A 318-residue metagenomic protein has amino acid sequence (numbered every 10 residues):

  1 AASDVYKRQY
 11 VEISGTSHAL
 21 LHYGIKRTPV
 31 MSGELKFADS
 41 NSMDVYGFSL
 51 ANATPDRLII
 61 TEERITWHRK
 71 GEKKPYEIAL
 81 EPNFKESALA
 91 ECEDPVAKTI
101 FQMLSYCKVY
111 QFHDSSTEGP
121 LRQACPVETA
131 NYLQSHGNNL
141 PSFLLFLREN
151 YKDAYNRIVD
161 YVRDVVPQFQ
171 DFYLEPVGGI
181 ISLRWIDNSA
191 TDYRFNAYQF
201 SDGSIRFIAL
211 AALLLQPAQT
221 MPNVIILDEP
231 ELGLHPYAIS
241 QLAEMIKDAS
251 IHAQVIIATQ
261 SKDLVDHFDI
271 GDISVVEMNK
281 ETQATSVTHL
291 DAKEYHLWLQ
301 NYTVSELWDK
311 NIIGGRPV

Functional and structural regions predicted by a protein language model:
A1-S17, H136, F207-L213, A258-S261: Phosphate-binding glycine-rich loops of NTP-binding sites
S3-P55: Conserved P-loop NTP-binding catalytic core
L35-N41, W67-R69, W185-S189, K280: Short acidic, glycine-rich loop/turn motifs
S40-V165, Q170-Y173: Electropositive, glycine-dotted interaction segments that contact anionic polymers or phosphate-rich ligands
D160-L215, P230-Y237: Conserved ABC ATPase signature
M221-V224, D272: The start of beta-strands in P-loop NTPase/AAA+ ATPase cores
I225-E229: Catalytic Walker B motif of ABC-type/P-loop ATPase nucleotide-binding domains
S240-V318: C-terminal lobe/lid and adjacent interdomain/linker elements of RecA-like ASCE P-loop ATPase modules
